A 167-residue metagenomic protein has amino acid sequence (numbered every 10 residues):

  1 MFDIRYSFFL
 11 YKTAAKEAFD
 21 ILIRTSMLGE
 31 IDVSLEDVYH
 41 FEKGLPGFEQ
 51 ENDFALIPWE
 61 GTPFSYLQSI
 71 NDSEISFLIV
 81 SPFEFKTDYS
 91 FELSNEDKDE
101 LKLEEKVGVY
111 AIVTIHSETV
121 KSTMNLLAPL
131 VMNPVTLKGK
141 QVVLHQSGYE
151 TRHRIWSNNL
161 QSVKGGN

Functional and structural regions predicted by a protein language model:
Y6-I21: Short, Lys/Arg-enriched N-terminal segments with co-localized hydrophobic residues within the first ~10-30 amino acids
F19-T87, K106-Y110, T114-N167: Long, compositionally biased stretches
D88-E96: Short beta-strand-centered segments at strand-helix junctions
N95-E104: Short active-site loop/helix that positions an aromatic residue
